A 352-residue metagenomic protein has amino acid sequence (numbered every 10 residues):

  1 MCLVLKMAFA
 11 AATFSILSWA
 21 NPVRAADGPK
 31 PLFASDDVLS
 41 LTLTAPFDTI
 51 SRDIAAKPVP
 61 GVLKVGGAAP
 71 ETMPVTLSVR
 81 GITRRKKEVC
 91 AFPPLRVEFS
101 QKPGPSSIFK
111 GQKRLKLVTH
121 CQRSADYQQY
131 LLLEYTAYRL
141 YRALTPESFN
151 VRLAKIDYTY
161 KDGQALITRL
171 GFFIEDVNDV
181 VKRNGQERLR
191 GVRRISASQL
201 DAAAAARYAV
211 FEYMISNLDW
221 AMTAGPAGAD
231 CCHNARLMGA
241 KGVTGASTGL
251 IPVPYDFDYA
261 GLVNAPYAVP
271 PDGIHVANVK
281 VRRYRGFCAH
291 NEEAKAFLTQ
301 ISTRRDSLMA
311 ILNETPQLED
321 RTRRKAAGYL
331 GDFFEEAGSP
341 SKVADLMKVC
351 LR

Functional and structural regions predicted by a protein language model:
V4-S18: Bacterial N-terminal signal peptides
W19-A25: Sec/Tat signal peptide C-region and signal peptidase I cleavage site
A25-R352: Phosphate/dinucleotide-binding and metal-coordinating scaffold of catalytic cores in nucleotide-dependent enzymes
